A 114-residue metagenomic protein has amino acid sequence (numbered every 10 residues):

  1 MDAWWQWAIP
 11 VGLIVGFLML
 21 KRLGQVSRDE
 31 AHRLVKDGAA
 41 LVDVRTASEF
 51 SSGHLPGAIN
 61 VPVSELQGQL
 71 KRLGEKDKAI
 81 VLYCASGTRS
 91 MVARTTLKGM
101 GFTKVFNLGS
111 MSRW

Functional and structural regions predicted by a protein language model:
M1-A40, V44-S52: Flexible, polar/low-complexity N-terminal or interdomain linker segments that lie immediately upstream of folded
E30, E65-L70: Short acidic active-site motifs
D37-A40, P56-G57, A79: Short active-site oxyanion
D43, A58, L97: Terminal peptide-recognition signature
S48, E65-Q67, S112: Residue-level detector of flexible, active-site-proximal loop/helix-junction positions within diverse enzyme catalytic
H54-G57, G101: Short, structured coil segments at secondary-structure junctions
V61-P62: Short acidic-hydrophobic, aromatic-tinged amphipathic segments that line or gate anion-handling sites
L70-W114: Catalytic cysteine-centered active loop of the rhodanese-like fold, especially the PTP/DSP P-loop
